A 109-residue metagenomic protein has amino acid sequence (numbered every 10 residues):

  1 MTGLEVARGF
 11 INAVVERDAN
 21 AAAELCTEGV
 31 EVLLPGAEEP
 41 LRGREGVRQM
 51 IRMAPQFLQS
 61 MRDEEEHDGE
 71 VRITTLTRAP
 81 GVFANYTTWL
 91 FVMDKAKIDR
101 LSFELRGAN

Functional and structural regions predicted by a protein language model:
M1-N20, E24, L33, K97 (+1 more regions): Short, low-complexity N-terminal intrinsically disordered segments enriched in polar/charged residues
T2-G3, E28, A54, P80: Hydrophobic alpha-helical segments, principally membrane-spanning helices and signal/leader peptides
N20-A23, E28-G69: A solvent-exposed, acidic/Ser-Thr-rich amphipathic alpha-helical stretch
R48-N109: A beta-strand edge to alpha-helix "cap/lid" segment located at domain peripheries
